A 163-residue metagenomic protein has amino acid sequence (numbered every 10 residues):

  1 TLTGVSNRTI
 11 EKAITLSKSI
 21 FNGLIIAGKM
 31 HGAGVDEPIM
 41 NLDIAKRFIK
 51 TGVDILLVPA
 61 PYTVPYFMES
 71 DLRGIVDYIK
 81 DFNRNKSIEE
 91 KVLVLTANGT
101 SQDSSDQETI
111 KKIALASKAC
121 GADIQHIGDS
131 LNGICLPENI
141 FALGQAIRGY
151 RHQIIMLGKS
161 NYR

Functional and structural regions predicted by a protein language model:
T1-A116, G121-L131, C135, G149-Y150: Conserved mixed alpha/beta catalytic, RNA-binding, or beta-rich assembly cores of soluble enzyme, regulatory
C135-R163: Extended, intrinsically disordered, low-complexity segments
